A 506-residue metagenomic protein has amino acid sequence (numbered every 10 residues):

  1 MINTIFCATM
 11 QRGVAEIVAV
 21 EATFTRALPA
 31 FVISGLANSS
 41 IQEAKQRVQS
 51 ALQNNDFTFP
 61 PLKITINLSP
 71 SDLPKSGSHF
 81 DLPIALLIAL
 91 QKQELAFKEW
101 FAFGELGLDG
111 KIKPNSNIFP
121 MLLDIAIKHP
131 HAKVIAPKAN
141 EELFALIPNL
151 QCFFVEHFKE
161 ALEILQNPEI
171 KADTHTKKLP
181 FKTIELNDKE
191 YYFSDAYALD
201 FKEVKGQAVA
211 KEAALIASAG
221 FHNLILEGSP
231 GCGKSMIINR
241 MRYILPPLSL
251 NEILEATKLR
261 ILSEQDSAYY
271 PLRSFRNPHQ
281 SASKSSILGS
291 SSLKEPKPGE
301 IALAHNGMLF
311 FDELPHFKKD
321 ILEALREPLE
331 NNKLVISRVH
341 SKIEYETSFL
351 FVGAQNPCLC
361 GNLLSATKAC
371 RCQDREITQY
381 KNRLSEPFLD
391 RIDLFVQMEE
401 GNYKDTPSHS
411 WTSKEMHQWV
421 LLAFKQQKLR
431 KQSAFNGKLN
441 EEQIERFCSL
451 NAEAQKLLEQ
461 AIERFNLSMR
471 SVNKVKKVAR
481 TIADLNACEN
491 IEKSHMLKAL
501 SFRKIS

Functional and structural regions predicted by a protein language model:
M1-I225, C232, M236, Y270 (+3 more regions): Peripheral, non-AAA+ core regions of ATP-driven protein-machinery
S34-K45, P60, N67-G77, L293-P296 (+1 more regions): Basic, amphipathic alpha-helical bundle interface domains used for macromolecular binding and assembly
Q53-L62, K92-W100, L226, S249 (+3 more regions): Active-site phosphate-binding and catalytic loops of NTP-dependent enzymes
F59-L62, A96-F97, H129-P130, A219-F221 (+6 more regions): Short loop/turn elements that form and flank the Walker-type P-loop nucleotide-binding site in RecA-like NTPase cores
L108, L309, H316-F317: Residues immediately C-terminal
L215, Y269, S274, A282-L309: Conserved alpha-helical scaffold flanking the Walker A/P-loop in AAA+ ATPase domains
L224-Q265, N331: Walker A/P-loop
G228, N306, D312-L314, A324: Walker B catalytic acidic pair
